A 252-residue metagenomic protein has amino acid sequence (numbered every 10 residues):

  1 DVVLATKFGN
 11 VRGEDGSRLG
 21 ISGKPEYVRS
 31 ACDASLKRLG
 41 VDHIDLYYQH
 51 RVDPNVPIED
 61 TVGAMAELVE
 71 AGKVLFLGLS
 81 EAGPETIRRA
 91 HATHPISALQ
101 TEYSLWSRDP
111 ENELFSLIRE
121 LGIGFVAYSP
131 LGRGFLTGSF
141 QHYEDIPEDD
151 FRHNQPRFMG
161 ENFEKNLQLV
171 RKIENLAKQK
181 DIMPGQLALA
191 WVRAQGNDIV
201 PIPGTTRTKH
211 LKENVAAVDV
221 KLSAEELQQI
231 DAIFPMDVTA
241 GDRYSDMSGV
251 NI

Functional and structural regions predicted by a protein language model:
D1-R12: A short, structured active-site edge motif that brings together acidic residues
L4, S35, I44, P57 (+8 more regions): Conserved, mostly hydrophobic/aromatic
F8-N10, G83, Y103-S107, S129-L136 (+2 more regions): Glycine-rich beta-alpha junction loops
V11-D109, E113: Glycine/proline-rich, positively charged, aromatic-decorated active-site loop/lid region on the catalytic face
I21-G23, T93-S97, F115-R119, H142-I146 (+1 more regions): Short, hinge-like loop/turn segments at secondary-structure boundaries
K73, H91-A98, R119-V126, N197-I199: Glycine-enriched alpha-helix->loop->beta-strand junction motifs that scaffold or abut catalytic
P110-D149, M183: Aromatic-lined glycan-binding groove of carbohydrate-active enzymes
E120, E148-Q179, A194-I199, K212-I252: Terminal-tail/helix-coil boundary detector
